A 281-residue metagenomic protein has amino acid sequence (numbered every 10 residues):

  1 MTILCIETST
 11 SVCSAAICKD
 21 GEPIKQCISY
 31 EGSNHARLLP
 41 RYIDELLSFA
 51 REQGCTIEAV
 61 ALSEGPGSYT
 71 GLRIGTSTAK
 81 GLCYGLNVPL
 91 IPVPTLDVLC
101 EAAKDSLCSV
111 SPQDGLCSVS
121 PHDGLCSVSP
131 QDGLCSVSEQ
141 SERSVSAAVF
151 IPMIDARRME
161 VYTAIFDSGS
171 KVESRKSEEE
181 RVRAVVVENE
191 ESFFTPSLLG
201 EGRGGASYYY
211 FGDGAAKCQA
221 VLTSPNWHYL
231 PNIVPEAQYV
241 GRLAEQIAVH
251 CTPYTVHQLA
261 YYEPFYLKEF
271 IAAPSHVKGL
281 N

Functional and structural regions predicted by a protein language model:
M1-P66: N-terminal beta-alpha supersecondary unit
E22, E31-N34, P89-L116, L125 (+4 more regions): Surface "functional belts" at beta-alpha junctions
L46-A50, G85, A103, A237-A248: Stable alpha-helical structural segments in soluble proteins, enriched in small hydrophobic residues
A59, S63-T95: DPxDG-like acidic metal-binding loop motif
Q113, H122, Q131, Q140 (+2 more regions): Low-complexity, intrinsically disordered or signal/transmembrane-proximal segments
P231-H250, Y254-N281: Acyltransferase
